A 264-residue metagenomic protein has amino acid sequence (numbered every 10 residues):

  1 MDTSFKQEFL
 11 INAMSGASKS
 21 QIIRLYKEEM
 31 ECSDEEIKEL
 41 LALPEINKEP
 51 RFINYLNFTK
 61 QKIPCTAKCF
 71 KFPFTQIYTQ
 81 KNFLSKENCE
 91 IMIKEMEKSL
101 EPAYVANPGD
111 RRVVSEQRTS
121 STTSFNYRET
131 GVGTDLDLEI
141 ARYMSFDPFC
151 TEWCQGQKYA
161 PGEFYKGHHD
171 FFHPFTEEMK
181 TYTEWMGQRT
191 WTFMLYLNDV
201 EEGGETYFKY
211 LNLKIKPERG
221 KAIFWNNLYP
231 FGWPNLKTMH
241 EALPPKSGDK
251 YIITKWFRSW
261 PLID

Functional and structural regions predicted by a protein language model:
D2-T3: Juxtamembrane/disordered regions of integral membrane proteins
Q7-A17, R24, E28-F224, L228-D264: Fe(II)/2-oxoglutarate oxygenase catalytic core
